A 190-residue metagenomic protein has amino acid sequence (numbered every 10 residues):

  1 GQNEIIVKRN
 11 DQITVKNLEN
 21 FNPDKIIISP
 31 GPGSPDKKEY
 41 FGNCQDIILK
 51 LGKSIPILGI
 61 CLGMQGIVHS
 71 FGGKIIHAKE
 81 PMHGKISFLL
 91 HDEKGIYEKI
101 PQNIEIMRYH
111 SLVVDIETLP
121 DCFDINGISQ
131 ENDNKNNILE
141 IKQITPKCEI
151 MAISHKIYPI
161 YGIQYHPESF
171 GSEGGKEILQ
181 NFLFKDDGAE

Functional and structural regions predicted by a protein language model:
G1-L58, F71: Flexible gly/pro-rich beta->alpha loop and the following alpha-helix that scaffold active-site loops
G33, G63-M64: Alpha-helix capping/helix-boundary segments
G42-K50, I55-L58, Q65-I160, Y165-E173 (+2 more regions): Pocket-forming structural segment of enzyme catalytic cores
N181-A189: C-terminal alpha-helix
